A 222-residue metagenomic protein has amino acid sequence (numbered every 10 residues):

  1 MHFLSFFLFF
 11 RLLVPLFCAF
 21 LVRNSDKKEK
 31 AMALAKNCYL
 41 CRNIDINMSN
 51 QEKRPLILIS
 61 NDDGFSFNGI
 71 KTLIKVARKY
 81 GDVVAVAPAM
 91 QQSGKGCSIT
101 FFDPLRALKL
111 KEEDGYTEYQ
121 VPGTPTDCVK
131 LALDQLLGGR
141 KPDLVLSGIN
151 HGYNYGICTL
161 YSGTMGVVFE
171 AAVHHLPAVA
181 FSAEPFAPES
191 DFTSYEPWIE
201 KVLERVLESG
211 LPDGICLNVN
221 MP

Functional and structural regions predicted by a protein language model:
M1-R23: Hydrophobic alpha-helical signal peptides and transmembrane signal-/tail-anchor segments that drive secretory-pathway
C18, C38-C41: Cysteine-centered motifs
A19, A31-A35: Ala/Thr-enriched low-complexity intrinsically disordered regions
S49-S60, N68-Q135, R140-K141: A cross-family phosphate/adenosyl-ligand binding-site feature
A132-G139, G166-P177: Alpha-helix C-terminal capping segments
Y153-S162: Glycine/threonine-rich flexible loop motifs
A172-S194: Glycine-rich phosphate/pyrophosphate-binding loops and their adjacent beta-strand/loop elements at enzyme active sites
F192-P222: Electrostatically charged, flexible surface regions
